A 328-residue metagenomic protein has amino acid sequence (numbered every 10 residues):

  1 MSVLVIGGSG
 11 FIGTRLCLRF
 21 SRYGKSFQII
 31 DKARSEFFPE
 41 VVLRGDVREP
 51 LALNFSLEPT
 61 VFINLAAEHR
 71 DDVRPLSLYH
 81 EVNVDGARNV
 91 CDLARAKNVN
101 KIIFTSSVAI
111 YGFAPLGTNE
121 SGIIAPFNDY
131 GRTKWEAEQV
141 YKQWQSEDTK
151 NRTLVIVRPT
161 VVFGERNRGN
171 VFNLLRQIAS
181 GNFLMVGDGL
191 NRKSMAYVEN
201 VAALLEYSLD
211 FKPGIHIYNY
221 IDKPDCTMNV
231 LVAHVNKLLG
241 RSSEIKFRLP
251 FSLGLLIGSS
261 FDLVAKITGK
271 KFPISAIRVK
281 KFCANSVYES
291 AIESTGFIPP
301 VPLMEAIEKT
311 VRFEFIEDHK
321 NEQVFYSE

Functional and structural regions predicted by a protein language model:
V3-Y23: N-terminal Rossmann NAD(P)H-binding glycine-rich loop of SDR-like oxidoreductase domains
D46-D85, N89, L93, Y111: NAD(P)H-binding glycine-rich loop region in Rossmannoid oxidoreductase-like domains and their noncatalytic homologs
L78-N89, I124, R132-W135, A196: Glycine-rich NAD(P)-binding loop of the Rossmann-fold in SDR/ketoreductase-type enzymes
N89-D129: Conserved Rossmann-fold NAD(P)-dependent oxidoreductase catalytic core, especially the SDR/UDP-sugar
Y111-G112, R152-F172: Flexible, glycine-rich beta-alpha linker
N128-V155: Active-site Tyr-X1-5-Lys
N167-N173, G187-L209, H216, V230: Substrate-positioning beta->alpha
S208-P273, V301-E328: Mid/C-terminal beta-alpha module of Rossmann-like enzyme folds, strongest in SDR-family dehydrogenases/epimerases
